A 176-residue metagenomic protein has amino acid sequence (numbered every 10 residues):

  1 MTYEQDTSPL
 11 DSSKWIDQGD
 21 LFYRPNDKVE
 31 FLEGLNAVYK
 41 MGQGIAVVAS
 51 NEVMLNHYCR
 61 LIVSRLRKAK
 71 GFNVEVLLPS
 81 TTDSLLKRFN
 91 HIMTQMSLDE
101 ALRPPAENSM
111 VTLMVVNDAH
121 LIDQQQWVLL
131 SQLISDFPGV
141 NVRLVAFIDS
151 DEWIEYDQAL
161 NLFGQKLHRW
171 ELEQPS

Functional and structural regions predicted by a protein language model:
M1-E107: Extended, compositionally biased accessory segments flanking or bridging domains
G42-V48, V111-L113, R143-V145: Residue-level preference for the first positions of well-ordered beta-strands
A49-N51, A146-E152, E173-P175: A short beta-strand-to-loop transition that corresponds to the Sensor-1 phosphate-sensing loop of AAA+ P-loop ATPases
L55-N56, D83-L86, D123-Q124, E152-D157: Switch/connector loops and helix/strand junctions flanking conserved nucleotide-binding motifs in nucleotide-processing
Y58-L61, Q126-L133: A short acidic, amphipathic alpha-helical/loop segment
A101-Q126, L130, F147: Conserved P-loop NTPase "ATPase switch" module shared by AAA+ and STAND
I122, F137-L162: Sensor-1/coupling segment of RecA-like P-loop NTPase cores
Q158-S176: A short helix-turn-beta junction within AAA+ P-loop NTPase domains corresponding to the substrate/partner-engaging
